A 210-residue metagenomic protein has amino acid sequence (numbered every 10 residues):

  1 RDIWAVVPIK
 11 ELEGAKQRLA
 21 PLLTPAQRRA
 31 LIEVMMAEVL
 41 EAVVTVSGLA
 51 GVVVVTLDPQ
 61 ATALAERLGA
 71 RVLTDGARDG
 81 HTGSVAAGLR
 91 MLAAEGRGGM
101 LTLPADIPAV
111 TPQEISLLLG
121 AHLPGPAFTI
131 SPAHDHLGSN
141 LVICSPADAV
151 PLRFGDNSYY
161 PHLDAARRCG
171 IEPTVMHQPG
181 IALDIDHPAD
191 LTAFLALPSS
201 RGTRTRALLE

Functional and structural regions predicted by a protein language model:
R1-L19: N-terminal nucleotide-binding beta1-loop-alpha1 segment
I32-L49: A short, N-terminal amphipathic alpha-helix
G48-R71: Acidic donor-binding segment of Leloir-type glycosyltransferases
L64-G99, S158: Short phosphate-binding loop-to-helix
G98-D106: Short beta-strand-to-loop acidic/aromatic patch adjacent to the donor-nucleotide binding site
V110-D135: Conserved donor-nucleotide/metal-binding helix-loop-beta segment in metal-dependent transferases, i.e., the alpha-helix
C144-A166: Short, glycine-/small-residue-rich phosphate/pyrophosphate-handling segment
A165-E210: Conserved alpha/beta core of the MobA/IspD/sugar-nucleotide pyrophosphorylase nucleotidyltransferase superfamily
